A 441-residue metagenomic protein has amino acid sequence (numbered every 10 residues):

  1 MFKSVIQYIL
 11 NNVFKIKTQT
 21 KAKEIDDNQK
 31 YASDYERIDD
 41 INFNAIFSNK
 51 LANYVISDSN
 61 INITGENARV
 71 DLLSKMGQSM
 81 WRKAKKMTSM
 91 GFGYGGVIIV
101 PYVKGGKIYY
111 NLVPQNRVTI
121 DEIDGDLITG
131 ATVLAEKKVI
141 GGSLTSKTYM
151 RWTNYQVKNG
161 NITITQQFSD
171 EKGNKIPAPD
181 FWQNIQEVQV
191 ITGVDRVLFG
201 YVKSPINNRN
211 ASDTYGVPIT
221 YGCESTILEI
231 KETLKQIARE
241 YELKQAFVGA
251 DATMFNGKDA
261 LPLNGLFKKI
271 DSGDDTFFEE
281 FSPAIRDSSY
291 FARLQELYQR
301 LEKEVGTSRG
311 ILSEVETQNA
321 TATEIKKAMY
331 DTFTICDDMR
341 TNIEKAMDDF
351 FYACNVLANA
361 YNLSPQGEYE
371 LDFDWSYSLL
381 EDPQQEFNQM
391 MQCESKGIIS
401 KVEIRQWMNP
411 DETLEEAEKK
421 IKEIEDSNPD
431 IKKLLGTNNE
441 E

Functional and structural regions predicted by a protein language model:
M1-N111, I123, L127-I128, K244 (+1 more regions): Extended, helix-rich architectural segments
K23, D27, Y31-Y35, D39 (+6 more regions): Conserved aromatic-histidine-acidic binding/catalytic patches
N62, N161-T165, F247-G249, D372: Ser/Thr- (and often Asn-) enriched beta-sheet segments in non-cytosolic proteins
A68, L72-M76, M80-A84, G222 (+5 more regions): Short amphipathic alpha-helical segments
I98-A211: Extended, regular secondary-structure scaffolds
P179-K327, F373: Extended, charged amphipathic alpha-helical segments
G265-P283, Y290-A292, E296-E302, T321-E441: C-terminal anchoring/interaction modules
